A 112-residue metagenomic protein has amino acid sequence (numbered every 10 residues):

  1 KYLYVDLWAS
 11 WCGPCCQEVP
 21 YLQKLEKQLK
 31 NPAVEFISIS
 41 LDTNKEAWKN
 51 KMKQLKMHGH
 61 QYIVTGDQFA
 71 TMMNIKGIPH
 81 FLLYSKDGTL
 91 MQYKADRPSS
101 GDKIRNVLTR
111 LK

Functional and structural regions predicted by a protein language model:
K1-L3: A short beta-strand-turn-helix
D6, I37-S40: Short beta-strand segments
L7-K24: Conserved redox-active cysteine motifs that mediate thiol-disulfide chemistry, especially di-cysteine Cys-X(1-2)-Cys
V19, L25, I39, A70-T71 (+1 more regions): C-terminal structured domains
N31-F36: A conserved nucleotide-sugar
K49-D87: Short, internal strand/loop/helix patches that form the active-site neighborhood or redox-interaction surface
G77-I78, K86-K112: Non-catalytic, surface beta->alpha helical segment in thiol-disulfide oxidoreductase systems
